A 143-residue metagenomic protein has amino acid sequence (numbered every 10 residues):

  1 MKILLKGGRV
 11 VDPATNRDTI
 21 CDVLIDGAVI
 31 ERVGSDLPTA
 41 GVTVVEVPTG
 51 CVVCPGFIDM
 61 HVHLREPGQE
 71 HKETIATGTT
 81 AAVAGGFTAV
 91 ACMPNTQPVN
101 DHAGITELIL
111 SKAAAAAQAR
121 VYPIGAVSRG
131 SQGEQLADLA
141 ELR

Functional and structural regions predicted by a protein language model:
M1-G41: N-terminal metal-binding scaffold of metallo-dependent hydrolase/deaminase domains
V11, M93, V127: Conserved residues at the C-terminal ends of beta-strands
L37-V53: Active-site metal-binding motif and surrounding structural segment of the metallo-beta-lactamase
C51-A116: Metal-associated gating/positioning segment near the N- to mid-region
T96-E107, S111-R143: Histidine/acidic-residue-rich, glycine-tolerant segments that coordinate divalent metal ions
